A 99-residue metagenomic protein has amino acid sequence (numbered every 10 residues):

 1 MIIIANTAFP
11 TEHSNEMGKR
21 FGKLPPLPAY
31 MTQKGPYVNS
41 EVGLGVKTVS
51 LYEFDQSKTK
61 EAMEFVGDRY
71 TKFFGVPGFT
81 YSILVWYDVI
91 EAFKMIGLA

Functional and structural regions predicted by a protein language model:
M1-F65, L84-A99: Short S/T/G/P-rich N-terminal loop/turn motif that feeds into the first structured element of a domain
D68-Y70: Low-complexity, intrinsically disordered Gly/Pro/Thr-rich segments
K72-Y87: Conserved short beta-strand edge segments in small beta-sheet-based binding/regulatory domains
